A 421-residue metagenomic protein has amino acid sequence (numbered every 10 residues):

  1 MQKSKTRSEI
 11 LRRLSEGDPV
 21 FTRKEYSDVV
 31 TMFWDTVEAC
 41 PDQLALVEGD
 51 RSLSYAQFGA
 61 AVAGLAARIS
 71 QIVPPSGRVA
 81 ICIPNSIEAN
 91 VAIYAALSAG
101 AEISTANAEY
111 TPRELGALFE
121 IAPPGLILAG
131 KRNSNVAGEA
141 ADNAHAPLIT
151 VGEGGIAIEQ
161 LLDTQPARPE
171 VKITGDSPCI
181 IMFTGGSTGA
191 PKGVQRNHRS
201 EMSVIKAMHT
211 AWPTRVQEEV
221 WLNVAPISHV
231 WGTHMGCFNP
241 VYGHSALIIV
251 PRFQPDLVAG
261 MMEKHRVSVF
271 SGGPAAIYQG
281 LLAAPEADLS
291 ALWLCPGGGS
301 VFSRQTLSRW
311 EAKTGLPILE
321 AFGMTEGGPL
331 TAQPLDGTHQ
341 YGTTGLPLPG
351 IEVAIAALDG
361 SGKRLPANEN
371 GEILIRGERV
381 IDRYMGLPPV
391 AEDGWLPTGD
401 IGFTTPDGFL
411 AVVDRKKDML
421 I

Functional and structural regions predicted by a protein language model:
M1, R68-P75, S98-L161: Structural core segment of the AMP-binding/adenylate-forming
D18-S27, G155-P178: Flexible, low-complexity linker/hinge segments
F21-E25, D42-V73, A80-S86, N90-Y94 (+1 more regions): Conserved AMP-binding/adenylate-forming core of the ANL superfamily
P41, Q165-F183, A190, P213-V220: Conserved pre-ATP/AMP-binding loop-to-beta segment of ANL
S54-A56, C179-K206: Conserved AMP-binding A3 loop
M202-V220, S228-V269, A284: Conserved AMP-binding/adenylation subdomain of ANL enzymes
V267-G272, L282-Q340, E352: Gly/Ser/Thr-rich phosphate-binding loop
K363-N368, E372-I421: Conserved ATP-binding/catalytic segment of the ANL
